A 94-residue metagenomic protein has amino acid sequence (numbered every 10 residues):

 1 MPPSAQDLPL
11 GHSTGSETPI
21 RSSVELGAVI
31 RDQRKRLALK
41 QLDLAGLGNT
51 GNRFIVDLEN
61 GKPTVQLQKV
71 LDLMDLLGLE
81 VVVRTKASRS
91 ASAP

Functional and structural regions predicted by a protein language model:
M1-V24, E80, T85-P94: N-terminal flexible/basic segments that precede or flank functional cores
L26, L37: Flexible coil/turn residues that form the inter-helical turn or adjacent wing/linker of helix-turn-helix
V29, K40, Q66-K69: Residues that mark the N-terminal boundary/hinge immediately upstream of a DNA-recognition element
A38-V56: Short alpha-helical DNA-recognition segment
N49, Q68-R84: DNA major-groove recognition helix of helix-turn-helix/homeodomain DNA-binding modules
